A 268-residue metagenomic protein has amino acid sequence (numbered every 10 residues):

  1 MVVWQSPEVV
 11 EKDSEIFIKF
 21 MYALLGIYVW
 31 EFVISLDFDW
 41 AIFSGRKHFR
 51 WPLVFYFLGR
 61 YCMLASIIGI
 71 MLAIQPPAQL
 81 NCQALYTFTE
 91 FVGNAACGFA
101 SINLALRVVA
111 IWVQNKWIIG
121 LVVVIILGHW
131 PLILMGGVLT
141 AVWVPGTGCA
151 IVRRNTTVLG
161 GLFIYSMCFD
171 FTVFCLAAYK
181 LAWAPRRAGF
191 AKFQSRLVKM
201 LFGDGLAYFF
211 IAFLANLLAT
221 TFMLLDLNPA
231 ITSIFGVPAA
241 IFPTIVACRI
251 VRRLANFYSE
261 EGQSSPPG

Functional and structural regions predicted by a protein language model:
M1-G268: Intrinsic-disorder signature of cytosolic C-terminal tails immediately following the last transmembrane helix
